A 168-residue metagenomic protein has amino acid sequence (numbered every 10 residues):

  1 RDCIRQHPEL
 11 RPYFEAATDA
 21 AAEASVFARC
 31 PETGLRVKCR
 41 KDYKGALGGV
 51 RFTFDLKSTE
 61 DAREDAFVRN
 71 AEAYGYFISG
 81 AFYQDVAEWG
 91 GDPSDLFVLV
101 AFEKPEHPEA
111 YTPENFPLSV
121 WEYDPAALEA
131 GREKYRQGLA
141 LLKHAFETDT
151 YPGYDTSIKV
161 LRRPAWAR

Functional and structural regions predicted by a protein language model:
R1-R40, D155-V160: Metal-dependent nuclease catalytic cores that hydrolyze phosphodiester bonds in DNA/RNA, characterized by
L10-A16, G45-F52, A87-D95: Secondary-structure boundary elements
F27-P31, K44-A46, V100-F102: A generic structural motif
F27-R29, T59-D61, K104-H107: Short, solvent-exposed loop/turn segments at secondary-structure junctions
G34-K38, G49-R51, S94-D95, F116: Coil-to-beta-strand transition motifs
L35-R36, Y74-S79: Short, glycine/acidic-rich beta->alpha junctions
C39-R69: Conserved catalytic cores of phosphodiester-cleaving nucleases, focusing on short active-site segments
N70-Y74, F82-R168: Metal-dependent nuclease catalytic regions and adjoining charged, substrate-binding loops involved in nucleic-acid end
